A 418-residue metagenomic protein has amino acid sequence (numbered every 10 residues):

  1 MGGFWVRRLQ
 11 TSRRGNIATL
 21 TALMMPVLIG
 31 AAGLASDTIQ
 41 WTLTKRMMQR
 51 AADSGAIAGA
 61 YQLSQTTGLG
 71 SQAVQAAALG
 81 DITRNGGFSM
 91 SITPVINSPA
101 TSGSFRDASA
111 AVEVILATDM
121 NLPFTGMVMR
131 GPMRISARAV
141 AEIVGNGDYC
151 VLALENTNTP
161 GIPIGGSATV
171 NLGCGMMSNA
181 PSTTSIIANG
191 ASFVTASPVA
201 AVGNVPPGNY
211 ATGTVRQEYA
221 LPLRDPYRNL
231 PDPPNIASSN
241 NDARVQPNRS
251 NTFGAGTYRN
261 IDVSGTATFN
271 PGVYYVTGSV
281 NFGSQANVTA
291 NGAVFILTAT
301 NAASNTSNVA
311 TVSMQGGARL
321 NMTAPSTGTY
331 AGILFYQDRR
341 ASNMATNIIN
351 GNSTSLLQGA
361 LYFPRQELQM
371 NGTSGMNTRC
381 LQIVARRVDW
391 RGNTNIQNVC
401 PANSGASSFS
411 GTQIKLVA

Functional and structural regions predicted by a protein language model:
M1-R14, T19: N-terminal leader/signal peptides at the extreme start of proteins
G2, I39-R46, R50, G55-L122: Short amphipathic secondary-structure patches
T21-L34, R50: Alpha-helical hydrophobic helix detector
L122-D232, T268, S279, S342-N393: Short, ordered "entry" segments at domain starts
T169, V194, A201, P206 (+4 more regions): Sequence/structural signature of small/polar-enriched beta-strand/turn repeats that build beta-strand-rich repeat
T184-I186, A243-S279: Extracellular beta-sheet-rich ligand-binding/adhesion modules
P231-S250, A402-A418: Short, low-complexity, Pro/Ser/Thr/Gly-rich segments in the mature regions of secreted, periplasmic
S374, R379-A418: Short linear sequence signals and composition-biased patches located at protein termini or domain-edge surfaces
